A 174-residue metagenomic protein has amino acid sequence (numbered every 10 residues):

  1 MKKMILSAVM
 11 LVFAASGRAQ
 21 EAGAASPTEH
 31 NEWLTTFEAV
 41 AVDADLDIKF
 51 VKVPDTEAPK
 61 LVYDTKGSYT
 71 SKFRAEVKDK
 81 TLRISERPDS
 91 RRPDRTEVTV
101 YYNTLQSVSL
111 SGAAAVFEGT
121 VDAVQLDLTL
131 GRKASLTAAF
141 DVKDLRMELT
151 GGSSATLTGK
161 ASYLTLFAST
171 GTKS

Functional and structural regions predicted by a protein language model:
M1-S174: Intrinsically disordered, low-complexity terminal regions
